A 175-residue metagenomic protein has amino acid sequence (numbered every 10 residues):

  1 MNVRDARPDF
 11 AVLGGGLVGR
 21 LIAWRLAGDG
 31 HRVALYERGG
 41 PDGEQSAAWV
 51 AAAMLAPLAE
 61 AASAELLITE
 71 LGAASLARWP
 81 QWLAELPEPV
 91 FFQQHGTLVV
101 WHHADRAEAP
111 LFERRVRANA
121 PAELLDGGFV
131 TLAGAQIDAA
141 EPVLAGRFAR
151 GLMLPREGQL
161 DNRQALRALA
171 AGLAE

Functional and structural regions predicted by a protein language model:
M1-R7: A short, basic/flexible loop-to-alpha-helix module at the beginning of a structural domain
P8-L35: N-terminal Rossmann-like FAD-binding beta1-loop-alpha1 element of flavoenzymes
L13, Y36, V100-W101, P155: Short hydrophobic segments within beta-strands
A27-W49: Glycine-rich FAD pyrophosphate-binding loop
Q45-M54, L144: Short, flexible, mixed-charge acidic loops at enzyme active sites
A53-Q136, A140: Dinucleotide-binding Rossmann-like beta1-alpha1 core, especially the glycine-rich loop that anchors the ADP
T97, A149-G151: Short hydrophobic/aromatic beta-strand or adjacent loop that forms the aromatic wall/cage of a ligand/substrate-binding
G151-E175: Helical element adjacent to the flavin cofactor pocket in flavoenzyme catalytic cores
